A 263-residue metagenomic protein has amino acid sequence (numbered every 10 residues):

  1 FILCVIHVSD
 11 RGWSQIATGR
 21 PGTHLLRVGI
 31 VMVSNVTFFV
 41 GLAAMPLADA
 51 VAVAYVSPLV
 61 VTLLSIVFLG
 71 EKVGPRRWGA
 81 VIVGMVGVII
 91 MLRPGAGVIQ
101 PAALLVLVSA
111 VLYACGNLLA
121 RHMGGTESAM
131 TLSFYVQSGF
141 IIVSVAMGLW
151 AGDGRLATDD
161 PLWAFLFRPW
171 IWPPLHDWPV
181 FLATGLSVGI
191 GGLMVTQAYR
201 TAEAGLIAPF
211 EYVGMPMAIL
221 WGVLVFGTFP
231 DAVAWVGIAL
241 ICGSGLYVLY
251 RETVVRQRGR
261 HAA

Functional and structural regions predicted by a protein language model:
F1-V33, L112-L119, V136-G152: Transmembrane alpha-helices of multi-pass small-molecule transport proteins
G12-T37, P101-L107, T158-I190: Loop-to-transmembrane-helix transition segments
V28-V36, P58-L63, V88, A110-A114 (+5 more regions): Hydrophobic/small/kink-forming positions within alpha-helical transmembrane segments of polytopic membrane proteins
V51-V56, G124-G139, G189-V223: Helix-helix packing/entry segments at the starts of transmembrane helices
S57-G79, P216-W235: C-terminal transmembrane-helix exit sites in multi-pass transporters
R76-R93, S109, V233-E252: Hydrophobic transmembrane alpha-helices of multi-pass small-molecule transport proteins
V98-D160, F167, I171, R260-A263: Transmembrane alpha-helical segments that form core, pore/gating elements of small-molecule transporters/exporters
P216-A263: C-terminal-most transmembrane helix of multi-pass membrane proteins
